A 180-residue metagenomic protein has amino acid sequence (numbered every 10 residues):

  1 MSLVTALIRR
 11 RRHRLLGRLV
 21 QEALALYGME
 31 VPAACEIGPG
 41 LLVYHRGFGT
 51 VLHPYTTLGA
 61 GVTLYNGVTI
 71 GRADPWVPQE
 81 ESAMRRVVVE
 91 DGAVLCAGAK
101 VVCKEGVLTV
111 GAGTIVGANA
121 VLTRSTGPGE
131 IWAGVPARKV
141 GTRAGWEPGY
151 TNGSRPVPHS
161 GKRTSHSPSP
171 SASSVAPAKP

Functional and structural regions predicted by a protein language model:
M1-G28, G129-E130, V135-P180: Terminal amphipathic alpha-helical/low-complexity segments used for targeting or macromolecular assembly
E22-L24, A34, E80: Short solvent-exposed loop/turn micro-motifs enriched in small/polar/acidic residues
Y27, A33, G38-P39, Y44-H45 (+11 more regions): Left-handed beta-helix
G49: Short hydrophobic/aromatic beta-strand element in the GNAT-like acyltransferase core that lines or flanks the acyl-donor
P75: Short, ordered loop/turn segments at secondary-structure junctions
P78-Q79, V102-K104: A generic structural signal for short coil/turn motifs at secondary-structure boundaries
P78-R86: Regulatory activation segment
